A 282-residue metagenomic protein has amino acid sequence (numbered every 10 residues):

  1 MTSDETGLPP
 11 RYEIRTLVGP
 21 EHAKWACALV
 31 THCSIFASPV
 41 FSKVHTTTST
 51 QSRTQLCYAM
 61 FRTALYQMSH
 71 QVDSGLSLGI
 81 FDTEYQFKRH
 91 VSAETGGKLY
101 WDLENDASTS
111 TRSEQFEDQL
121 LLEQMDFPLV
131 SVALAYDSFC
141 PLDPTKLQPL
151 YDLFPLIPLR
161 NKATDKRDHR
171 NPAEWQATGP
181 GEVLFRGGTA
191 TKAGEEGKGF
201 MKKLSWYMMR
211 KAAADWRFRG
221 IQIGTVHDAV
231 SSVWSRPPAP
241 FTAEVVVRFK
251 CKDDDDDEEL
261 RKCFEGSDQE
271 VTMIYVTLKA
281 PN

Functional and structural regions predicted by a protein language model:
M1-A28, H32-P39, V44, T95-R112: Conserved N-terminal entry element of GNAT/NAT acetyltransferase domains
V40-S77, F81-L120, L260-R261: Active-site rim helix/loop that mediates acceptor-substrate recognition in acyltransferases
T83, S138, T189-T191, I223-V230: An acidic- and aromatic-residue-enriched active-site/binding cleft used to recognize and process polar
Q86-K192, V246-S267: Conserved acyl-donor/pantetheine-binding loop and adjacent beta-alpha core of acyl/acetyltransferases and related
E182-F185, A212-H227: Conserved GNAT acetyl-CoA-binding A-motif
R186-A212: Conserved acetyl-CoA-binding loop-helix of GNAT-fold acetyltransferases
G224-P281: Accessory, usually C-terminal, subdomains that scaffold auxiliary metal cofactors
